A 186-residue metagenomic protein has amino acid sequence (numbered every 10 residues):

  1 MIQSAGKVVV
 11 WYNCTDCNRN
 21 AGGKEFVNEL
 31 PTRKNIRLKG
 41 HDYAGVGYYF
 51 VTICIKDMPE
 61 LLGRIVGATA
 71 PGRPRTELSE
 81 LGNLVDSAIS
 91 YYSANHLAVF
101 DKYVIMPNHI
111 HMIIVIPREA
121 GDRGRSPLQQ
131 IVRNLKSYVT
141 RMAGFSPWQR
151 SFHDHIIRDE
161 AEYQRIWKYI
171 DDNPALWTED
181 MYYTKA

Functional and structural regions predicted by a protein language model:
M1-A186: Short catalytic/metal-binding and nucleic-acid-binding patches
